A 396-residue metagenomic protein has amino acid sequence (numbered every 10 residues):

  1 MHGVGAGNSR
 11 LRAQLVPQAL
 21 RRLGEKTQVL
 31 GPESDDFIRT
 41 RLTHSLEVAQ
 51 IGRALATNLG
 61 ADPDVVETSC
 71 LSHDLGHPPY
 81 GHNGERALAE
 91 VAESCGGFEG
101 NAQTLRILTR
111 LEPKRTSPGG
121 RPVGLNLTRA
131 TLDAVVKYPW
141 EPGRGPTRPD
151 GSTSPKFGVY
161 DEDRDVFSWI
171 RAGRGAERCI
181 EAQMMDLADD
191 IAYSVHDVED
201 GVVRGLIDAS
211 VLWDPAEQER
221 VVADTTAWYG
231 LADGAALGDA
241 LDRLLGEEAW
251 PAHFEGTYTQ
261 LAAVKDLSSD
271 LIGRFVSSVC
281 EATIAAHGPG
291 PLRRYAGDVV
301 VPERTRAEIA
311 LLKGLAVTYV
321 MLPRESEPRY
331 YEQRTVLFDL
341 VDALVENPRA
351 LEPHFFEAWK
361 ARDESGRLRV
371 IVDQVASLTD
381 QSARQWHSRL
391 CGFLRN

Functional and structural regions predicted by a protein language model:
M1, L15-R21, E25, Q50-I51 (+4 more regions): Sequence-structural signature of the catalytic-core scaffold of metal-dependent phosphohydrolases that act on
M1-S9: N-terminal amphipathic/basic leader segments beginning at the initiator methionine
N8-S9, L59-S72, N126-V135, E181-A182 (+2 more regions): Alpha-helical scaffolds flanking conserved acidic
E25-T40, E67-S72, A87-E90: Glycine-/proline-rich flexible loop or hinge segments
G31-F37, S69, R174, H253-Y258 (+2 more regions): Glycine- and acidic
S34-V65: Alpha-helical phosphate/pyrophosphate-handling elements in metalloenzyme active cores
T226-G366, L378, L390, N396: C-terminal subdomains that position terminal phosphate/3'-OH groups for nucleotidyl transfer/ligation, primarily on
V372-A376, D380: C-terminal functional modules
